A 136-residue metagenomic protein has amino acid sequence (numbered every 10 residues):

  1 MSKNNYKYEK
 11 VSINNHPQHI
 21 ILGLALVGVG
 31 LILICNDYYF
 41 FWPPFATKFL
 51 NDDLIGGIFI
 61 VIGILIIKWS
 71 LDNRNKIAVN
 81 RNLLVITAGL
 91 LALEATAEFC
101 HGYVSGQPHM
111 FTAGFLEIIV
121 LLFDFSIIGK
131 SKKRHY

Functional and structural regions predicted by a protein language model:
M1-L26: Cytosolic juxtamembrane helix and N-cap/initiation of the first transmembrane helix
Y8-I13, D72-N80: Membrane-interface helix-boundary motifs at transmembrane edges
H16-G23, K76-T87: Membrane-interfacial loop-to-transmembrane alpha-helix junctions, especially the N-terminal start
Q18-H19, P43-V61: A loop-to-helix transmembrane entry motif
I34-W42, L71, T96-V104: Juxtamembrane "helix-exit" motif on the non-cytosolic side of transmembrane helices
F59-N73: Canonical alpha-helical transmembrane segments
R74, A78, V85, L91-A113 (+1 more regions): Membrane-helix boundary connector in multi-pass membrane proteins
I118-Y136: Membrane-water interface at the C-terminal end of transmembrane alpha helices
